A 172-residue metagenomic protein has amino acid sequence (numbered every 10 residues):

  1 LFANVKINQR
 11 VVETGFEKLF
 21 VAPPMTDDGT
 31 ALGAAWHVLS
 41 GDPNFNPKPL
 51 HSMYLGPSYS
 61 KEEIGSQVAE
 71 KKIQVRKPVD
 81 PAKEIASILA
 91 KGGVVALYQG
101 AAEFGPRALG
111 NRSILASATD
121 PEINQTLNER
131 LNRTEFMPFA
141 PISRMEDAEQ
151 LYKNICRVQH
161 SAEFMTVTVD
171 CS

Functional and structural regions predicted by a protein language model:
F2-S172: Flexible beta->alpha loop and helix N-cap segments adjacent to enzyme active/binding sites
